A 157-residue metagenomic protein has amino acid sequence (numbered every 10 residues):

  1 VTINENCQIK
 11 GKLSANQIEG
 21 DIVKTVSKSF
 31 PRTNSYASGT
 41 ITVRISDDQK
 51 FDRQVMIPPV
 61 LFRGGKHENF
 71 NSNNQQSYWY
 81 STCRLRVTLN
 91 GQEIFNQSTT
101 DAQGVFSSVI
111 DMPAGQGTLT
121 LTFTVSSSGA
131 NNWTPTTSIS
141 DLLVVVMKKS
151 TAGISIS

Functional and structural regions predicted by a protein language model:
V1-K24, S29: Low-complexity, small-hydrophobic/phenylalanine-enriched stretches that adopt extended beta/coil conformations used
S27-S157: Extracellular jelly-roll beta-sandwich "head" domains, especially the C-terminal globular C1q domain
